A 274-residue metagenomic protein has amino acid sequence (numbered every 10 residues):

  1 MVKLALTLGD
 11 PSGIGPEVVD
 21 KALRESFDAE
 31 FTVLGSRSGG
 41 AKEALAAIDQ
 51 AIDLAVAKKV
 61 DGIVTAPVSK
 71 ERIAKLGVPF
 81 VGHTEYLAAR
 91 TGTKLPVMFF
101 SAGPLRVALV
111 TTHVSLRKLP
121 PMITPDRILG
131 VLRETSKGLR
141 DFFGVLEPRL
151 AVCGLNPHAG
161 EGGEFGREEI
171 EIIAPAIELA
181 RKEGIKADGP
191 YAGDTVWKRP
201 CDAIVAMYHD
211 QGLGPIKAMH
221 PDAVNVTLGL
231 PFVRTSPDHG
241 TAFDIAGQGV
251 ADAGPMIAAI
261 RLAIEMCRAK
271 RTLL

Functional and structural regions predicted by a protein language model:
M1-L274: Anion-binding alpha/beta catalytic cores of soluble intermediary-metabolism enzymes, centered on
